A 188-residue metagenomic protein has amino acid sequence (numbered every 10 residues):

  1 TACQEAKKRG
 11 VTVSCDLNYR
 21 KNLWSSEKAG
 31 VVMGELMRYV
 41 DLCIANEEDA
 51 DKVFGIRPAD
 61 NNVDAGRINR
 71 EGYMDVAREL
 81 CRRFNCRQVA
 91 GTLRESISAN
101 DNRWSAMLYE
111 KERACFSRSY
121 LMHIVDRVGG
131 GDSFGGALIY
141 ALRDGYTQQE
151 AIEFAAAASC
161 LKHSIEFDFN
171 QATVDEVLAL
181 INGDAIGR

Functional and structural regions predicted by a protein language model:
T1-A114, Y120-M122, A172-A179, A185-R188: Ribokinase/PfkB-type carbohydrate-kinase core domain
R118-G183: Conserved post-catalytic alpha-helical subdomain immediately downstream of the catalytic base and nucleotide-binding
